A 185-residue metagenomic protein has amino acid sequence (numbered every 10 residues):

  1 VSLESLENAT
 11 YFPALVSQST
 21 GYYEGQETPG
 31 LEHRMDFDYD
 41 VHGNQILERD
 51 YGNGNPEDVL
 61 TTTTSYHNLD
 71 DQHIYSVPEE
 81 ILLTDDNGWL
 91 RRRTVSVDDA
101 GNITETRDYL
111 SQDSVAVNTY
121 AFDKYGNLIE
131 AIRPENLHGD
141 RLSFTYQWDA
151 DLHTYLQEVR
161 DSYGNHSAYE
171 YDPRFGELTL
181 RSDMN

Functional and structural regions predicted by a protein language model:
V1-N185: Non-catalytic interaction/targeting regions
